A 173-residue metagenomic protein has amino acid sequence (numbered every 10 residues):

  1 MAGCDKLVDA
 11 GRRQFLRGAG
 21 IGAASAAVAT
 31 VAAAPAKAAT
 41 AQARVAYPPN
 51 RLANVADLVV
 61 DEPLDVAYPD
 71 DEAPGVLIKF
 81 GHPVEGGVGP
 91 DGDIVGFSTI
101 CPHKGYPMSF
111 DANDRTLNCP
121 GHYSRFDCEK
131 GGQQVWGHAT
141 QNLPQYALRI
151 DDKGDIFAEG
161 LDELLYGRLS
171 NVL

Functional and structural regions predicted by a protein language model:
M1-A26: N-terminal secretory signal peptides and thylakoid transit peptides that target proteins across membranes
C4, C101, C119-G121: Disulfide-bonded cysteines in secreted/extracellular proteins and peptides
R13, T99, L117: Short alpha-helical basic/polar micro-motif
G20-I21, Y106, S124: Solvent-exposed alpha-helix faces
A26-P35: Short hydrophobic alpha-helical membrane-anchoring segments
P35-P102, Y106-D114, P144, R149-L173: N-terminal pre-ligand scaffold of iron-sulfur
M108-N113, R125-G132: Iron-sulfur (Fe-S) cluster-binding segments and ferredoxin-like electron-carrier domains, especially [2Fe-2S]
R115-Y123, Q133-L143: Short cysteine/histidine-rich metal-coordination sites, predominantly Zn2+-binding motifs
